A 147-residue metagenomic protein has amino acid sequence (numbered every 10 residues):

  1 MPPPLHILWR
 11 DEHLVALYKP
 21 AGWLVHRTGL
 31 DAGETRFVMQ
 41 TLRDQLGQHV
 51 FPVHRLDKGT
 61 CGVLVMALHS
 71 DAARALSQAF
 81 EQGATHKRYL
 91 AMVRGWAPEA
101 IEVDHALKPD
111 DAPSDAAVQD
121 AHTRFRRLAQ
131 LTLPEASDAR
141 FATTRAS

Functional and structural regions predicted by a protein language model:
M1-S147: RNA pseudouridine synthases
